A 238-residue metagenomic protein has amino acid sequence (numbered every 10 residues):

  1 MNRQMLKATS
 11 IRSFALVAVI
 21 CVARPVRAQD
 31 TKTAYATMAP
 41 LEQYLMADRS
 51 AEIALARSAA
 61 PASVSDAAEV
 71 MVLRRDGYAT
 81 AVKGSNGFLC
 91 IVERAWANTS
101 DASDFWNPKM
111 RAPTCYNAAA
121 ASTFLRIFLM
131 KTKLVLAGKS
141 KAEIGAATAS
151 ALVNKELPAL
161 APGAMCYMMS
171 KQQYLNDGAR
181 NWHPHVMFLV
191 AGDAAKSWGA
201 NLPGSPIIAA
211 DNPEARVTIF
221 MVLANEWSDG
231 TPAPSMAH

Functional and structural regions predicted by a protein language model:
N2-F14: Bacterial N-terminal signal peptides that target proteins for export
A8, I20-A23: General helical secondary-structure elements
S13-C21: Bacterial N-terminal signal peptides
R24-A28: Sec/Tat signal peptide C-region and signal peptidase I cleavage site
D30-H238: Primary mode marks residue(s) on the alpha4-beta5-alpha5 output face of response regulator receiver
